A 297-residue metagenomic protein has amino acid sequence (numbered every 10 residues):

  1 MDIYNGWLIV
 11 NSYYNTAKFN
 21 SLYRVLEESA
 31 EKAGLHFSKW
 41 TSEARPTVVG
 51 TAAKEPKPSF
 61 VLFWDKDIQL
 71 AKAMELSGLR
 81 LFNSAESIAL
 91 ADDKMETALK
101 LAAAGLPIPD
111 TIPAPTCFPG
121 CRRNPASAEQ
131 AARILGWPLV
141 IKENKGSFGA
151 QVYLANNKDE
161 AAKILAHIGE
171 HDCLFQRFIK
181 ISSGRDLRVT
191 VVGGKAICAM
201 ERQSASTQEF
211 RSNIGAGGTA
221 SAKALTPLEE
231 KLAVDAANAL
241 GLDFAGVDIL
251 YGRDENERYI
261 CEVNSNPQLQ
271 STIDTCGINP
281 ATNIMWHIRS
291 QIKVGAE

Functional and structural regions predicted by a protein language model:
Y4, L8-G120: Conserved N-proximal alpha/beta basic substrate-recognition cap immediately N-terminal to, or forming the N-lobe
W7-S12, I88-G184, P227-E230: Active-site nucleotide/adenylate-binding loops and adjacent lid/helix of ATP-dependent enzymes
K66-I68, S87, R202-A205, L250-E255: Short glycine-enriched loops at secondary-structure junctions
L139, I197-C198, A245, Y259-C261: Protein kinase-like catalytic core scaffold
G146, G194, D254-N256: Short strand-connecting beta-turns/loops that link adjacent beta-strands
A150-A236, L240: Phosphate-binding site of ATP-dependent enzymes
Q176, L187, L242-D254: A short glycine-rich, hydrophobically flanked beta-strand micro-motif that places a catalytic Asp/Glu for divalent metal
A224, N238, G252-E297: C-terminal active-site "lid" helix and adjoining low-complexity regulatory extension at the edge of ATP-using catalytic
